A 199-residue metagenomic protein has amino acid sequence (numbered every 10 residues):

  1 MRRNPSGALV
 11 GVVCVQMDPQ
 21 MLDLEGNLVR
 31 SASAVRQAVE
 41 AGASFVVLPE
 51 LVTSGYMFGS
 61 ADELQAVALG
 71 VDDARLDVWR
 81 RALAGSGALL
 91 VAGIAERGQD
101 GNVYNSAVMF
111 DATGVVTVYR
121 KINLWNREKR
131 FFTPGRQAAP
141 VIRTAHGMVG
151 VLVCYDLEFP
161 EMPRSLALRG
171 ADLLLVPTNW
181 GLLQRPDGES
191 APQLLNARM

Functional and structural regions predicted by a protein language model:
M1-L9: Basic/polar N-terminal segments that are highly enriched at the extreme N-terminus, encompassing both cleavable
L9-Q20, S106, V118, V141 (+2 more regions): Active-site-proximal beta-strand elements of phosphoester/diester hydrolases
V12, N27, V35-L64, L83 (+3 more regions): Active-site beta-strand/loop signature of hydrolases that rely on acidic residues for catalysis
Q16-R36: N-terminal phosphate-binding loop and adjacent alpha-helix
Q20, W125, C154-F159, W180: Glycine-rich phosphate/pyrophosphate-binding beta-alpha loops
D62-G70, E189-Q193: Short glycine-enriched, charge-decorated loop/helix-capping segments at active-site entrances that position
V67-V151: Catalytic-core segment of enzymes that process non-peptidic bonds
A74-V91, E158-M199: CN hydrolase (nitrilase-like) catalytic-core segments centered on the catalytic cysteine and neighboring Lys/Glu
